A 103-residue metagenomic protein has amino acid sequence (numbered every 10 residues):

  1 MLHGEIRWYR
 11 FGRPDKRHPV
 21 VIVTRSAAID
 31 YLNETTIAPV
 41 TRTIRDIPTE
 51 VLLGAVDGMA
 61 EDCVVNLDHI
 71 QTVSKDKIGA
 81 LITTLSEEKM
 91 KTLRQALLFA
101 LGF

Functional and structural regions predicted by a protein language model:
M1-F103: Conserved functional hotspots at enzyme active or ligand-binding sites that engage polyanionic ligands
